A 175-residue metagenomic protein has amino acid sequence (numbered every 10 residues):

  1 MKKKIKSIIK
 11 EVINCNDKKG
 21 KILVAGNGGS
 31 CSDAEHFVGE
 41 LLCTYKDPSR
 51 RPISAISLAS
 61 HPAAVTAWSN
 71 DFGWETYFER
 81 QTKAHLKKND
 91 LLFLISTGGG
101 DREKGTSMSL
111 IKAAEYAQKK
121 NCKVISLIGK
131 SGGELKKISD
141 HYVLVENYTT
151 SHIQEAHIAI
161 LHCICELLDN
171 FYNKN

Functional and structural regions predicted by a protein language model:
M1-I5, S30, T106: Residue-level recognition of alpha-helical structural elements
M1-K18: A short, well-structured juxtamembrane/interface segment
K2-S7, L135, K174-N175: Flexible, glycine/charged-enriched surface loops at secondary-structure junctions
N14, K21-V24, L94, V124: Short, flexible coil/turn micro-motifs enriched in small/turn-prone residues
N14-K21, C43, D47: Short helix-loop boundary/capping segments at the starts of domains
G20-V38: Glycine/serine-rich anion-binding loops at beta->alpha junctions that coordinate negatively charged ligand groups
E35-K174: Glycine-rich phosphate-binding loops that contact phosphosugars or nucleotide phosphates
